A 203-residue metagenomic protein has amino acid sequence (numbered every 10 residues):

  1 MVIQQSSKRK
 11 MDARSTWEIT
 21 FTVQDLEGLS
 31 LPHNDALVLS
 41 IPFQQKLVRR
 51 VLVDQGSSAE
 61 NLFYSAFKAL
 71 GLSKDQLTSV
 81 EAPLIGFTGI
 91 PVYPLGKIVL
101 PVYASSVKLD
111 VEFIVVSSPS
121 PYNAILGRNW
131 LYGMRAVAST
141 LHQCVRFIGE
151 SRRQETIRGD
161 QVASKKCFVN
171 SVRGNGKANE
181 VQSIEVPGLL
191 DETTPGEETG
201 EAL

Functional and structural regions predicted by a protein language model:
M1-L203: Short linear "hotspot" motifs
